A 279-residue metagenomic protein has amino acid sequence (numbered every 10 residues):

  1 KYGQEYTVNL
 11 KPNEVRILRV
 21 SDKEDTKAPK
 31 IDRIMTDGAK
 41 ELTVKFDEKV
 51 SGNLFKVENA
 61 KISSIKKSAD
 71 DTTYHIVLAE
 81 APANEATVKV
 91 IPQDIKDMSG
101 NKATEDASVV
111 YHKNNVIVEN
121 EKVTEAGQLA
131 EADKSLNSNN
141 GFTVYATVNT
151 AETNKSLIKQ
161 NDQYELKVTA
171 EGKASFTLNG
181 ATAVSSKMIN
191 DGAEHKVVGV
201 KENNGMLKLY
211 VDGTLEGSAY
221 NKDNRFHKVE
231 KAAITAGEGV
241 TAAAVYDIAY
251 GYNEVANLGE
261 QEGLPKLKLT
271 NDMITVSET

Functional and structural regions predicted by a protein language model:
Y2-D25: C-terminal beta-strand-rich structural cap/linker in extracellular carbohydrate-active enzymes
K23-R33, I91-E121: Acidic, Ser/Thr/Gly/Pro-rich low-complexity segments and short DxT(G/T)-type signature motifs
D37-K67, V90-K96, A107-V110: Short, surface-exposed alpha-helix to beta-strand junction/turn motifs within ectodomains of secreted and cell-envelope
A79-T87: Surface-exposed, short loops/turns at beta-strand junctions within beta-sandwich domains
I117-E121, E125-S175, K201, M206 (+3 more regions): Extracellular glycan-recognition modules
S175-K196: Short, aromatic/His-centered strand-loop micro-motif at the edge of beta-sheets
A193-E202, L209: Short tryptophan-centered beta-strand motifs in secreted/extracellular beta-sheet-rich domains of glycan-recognition
L215-T241, L267: Flexible glycan-contacting loops in extracellular carbohydrate-active proteins
